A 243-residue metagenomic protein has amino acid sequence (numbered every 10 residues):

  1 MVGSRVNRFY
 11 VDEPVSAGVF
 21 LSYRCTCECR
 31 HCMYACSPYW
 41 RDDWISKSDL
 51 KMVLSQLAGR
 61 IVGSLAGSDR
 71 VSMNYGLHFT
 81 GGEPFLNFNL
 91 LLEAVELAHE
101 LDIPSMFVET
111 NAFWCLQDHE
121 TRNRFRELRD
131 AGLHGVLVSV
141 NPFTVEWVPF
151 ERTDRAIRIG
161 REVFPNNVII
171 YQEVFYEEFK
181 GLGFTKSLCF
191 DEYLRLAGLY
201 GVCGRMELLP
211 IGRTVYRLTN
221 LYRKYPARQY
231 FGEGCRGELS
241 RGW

Functional and structural regions predicted by a protein language model:
M1-T110, C115, H119: Conserved alpha-helical substructure of the radical SAM core
L54, A58, R124-R129: Short amphipathic alpha-helices and their capping/turn segments at secondary-structure boundaries
I61-S72, P104-M106, D118-R124, E146-V168: Accessory recognition modules or surfaces
F88-L91, D118-E120, V148-F150, G181-G183: A short acidic (Asp/Glu
E93, N123, S240: Short, well-structured alpha-helical interface segments that form or flank functional binding sites
R126-W243: Radical SAM enzyme [4Fe-4S]-AdoMet core and its adjacent flexible, acidic and glycine-rich loops/tails across
